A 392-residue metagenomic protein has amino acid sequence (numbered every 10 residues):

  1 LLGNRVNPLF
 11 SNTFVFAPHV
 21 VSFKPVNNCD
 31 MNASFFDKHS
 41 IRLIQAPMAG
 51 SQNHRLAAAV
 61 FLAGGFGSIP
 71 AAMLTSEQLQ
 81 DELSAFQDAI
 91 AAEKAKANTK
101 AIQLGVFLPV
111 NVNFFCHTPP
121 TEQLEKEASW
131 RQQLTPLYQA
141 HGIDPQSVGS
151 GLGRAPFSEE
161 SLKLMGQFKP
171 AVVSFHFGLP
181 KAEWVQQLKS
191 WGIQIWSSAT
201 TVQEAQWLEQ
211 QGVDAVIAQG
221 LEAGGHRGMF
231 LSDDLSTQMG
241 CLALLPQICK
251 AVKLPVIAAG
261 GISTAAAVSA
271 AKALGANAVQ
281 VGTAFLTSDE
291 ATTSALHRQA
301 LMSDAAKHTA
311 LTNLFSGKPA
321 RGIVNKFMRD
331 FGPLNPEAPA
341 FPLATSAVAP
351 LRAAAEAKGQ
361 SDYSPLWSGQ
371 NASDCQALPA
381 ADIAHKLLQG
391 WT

Functional and structural regions predicted by a protein language model:
L2-L9: Extreme N-terminal basic, low-complexity initiation segments that serve as generic localization/processing leaders
G3, H54-A58, H385: Short amphipathic alpha-helical segments
G3, V20, K24, K96-T99: Glycine-centered signal
T13-V20: Short hydrophobic alpha-helical segments enriched in small aliphatic residues
H19, P25-A33: A short, compositionally biased domain-edge/stem linker segment
N27, L74, P156-F157, T292 (+1 more regions): Short coil/turn linker and secondary-structure boundary residues
D30-A251: Active-site entrance/lid segments in N-terminal catalytic domains of soluble metabolic enzymes
L137, H226-I257, I262-T392: Conserved active-site-proximal phosphate/metal-binding subdomains
